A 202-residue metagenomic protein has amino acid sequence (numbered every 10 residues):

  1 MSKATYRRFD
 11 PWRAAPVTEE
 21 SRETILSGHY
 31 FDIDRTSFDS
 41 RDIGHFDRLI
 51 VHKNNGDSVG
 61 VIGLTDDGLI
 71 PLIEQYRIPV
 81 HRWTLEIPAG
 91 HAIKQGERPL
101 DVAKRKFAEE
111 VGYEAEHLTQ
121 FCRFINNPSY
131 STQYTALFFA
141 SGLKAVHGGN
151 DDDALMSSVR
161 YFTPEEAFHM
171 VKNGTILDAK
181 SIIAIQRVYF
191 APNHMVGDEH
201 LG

Functional and structural regions predicted by a protein language model:
M1-V17, W83, D153-G202: Nudix hydrolase/Nudix homology domain
K3, N55, G60-R105, D153: Conserved Nudix-box catalytic region and its N-terminal flanking loop in Nudix hydrolases and closely related
E19, E114-F121: A short coil-to-beta-strand element that immediately follows conserved catalytic motifs
R22-I62, D66: Acidic, metal-coordinating catalytic segment for phosphate/diphosphate chemistry, firing primarily on the Nudix
R35-S37, G63, F139-S141, Y161-T163: Short, well-ordered beta-strand micro-motif
S37-D42, N127-H147: Active-site-adjacent beta-strand/loop module that shapes the phosphate/pyrophosphate-binding cleft
P71, E86, K106-A108, T119-Q120 (+2 more regions): Conserved beta-strand segments that form the floor/walls of ligand-binding pockets within enzyme and binding domains
E97, G112-Y113, I176: Helix N-cap/coil-helix junction residues
